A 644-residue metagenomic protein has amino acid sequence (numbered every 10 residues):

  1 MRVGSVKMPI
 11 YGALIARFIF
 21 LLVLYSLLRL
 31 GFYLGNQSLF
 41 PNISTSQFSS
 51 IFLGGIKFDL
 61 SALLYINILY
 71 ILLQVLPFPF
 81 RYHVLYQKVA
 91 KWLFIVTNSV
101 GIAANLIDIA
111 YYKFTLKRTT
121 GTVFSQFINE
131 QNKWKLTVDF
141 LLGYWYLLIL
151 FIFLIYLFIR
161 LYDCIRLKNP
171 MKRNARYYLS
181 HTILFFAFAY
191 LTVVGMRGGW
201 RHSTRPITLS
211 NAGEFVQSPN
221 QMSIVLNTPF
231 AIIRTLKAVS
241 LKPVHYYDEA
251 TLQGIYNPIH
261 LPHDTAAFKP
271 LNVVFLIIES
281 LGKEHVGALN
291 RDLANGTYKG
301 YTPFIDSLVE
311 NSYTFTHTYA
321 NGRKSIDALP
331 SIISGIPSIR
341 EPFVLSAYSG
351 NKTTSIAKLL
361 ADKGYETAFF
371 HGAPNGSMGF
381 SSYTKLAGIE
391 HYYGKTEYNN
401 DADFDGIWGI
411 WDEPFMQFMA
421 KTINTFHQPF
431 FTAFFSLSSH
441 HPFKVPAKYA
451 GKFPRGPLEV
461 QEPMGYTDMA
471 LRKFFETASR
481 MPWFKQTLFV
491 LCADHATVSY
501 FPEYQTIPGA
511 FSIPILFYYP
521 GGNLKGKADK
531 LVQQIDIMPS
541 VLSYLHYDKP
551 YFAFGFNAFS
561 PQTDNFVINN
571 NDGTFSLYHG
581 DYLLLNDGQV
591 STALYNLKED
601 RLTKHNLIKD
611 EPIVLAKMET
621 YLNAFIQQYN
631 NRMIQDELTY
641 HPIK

Functional and structural regions predicted by a protein language model:
R2-L226: Transmembrane and membrane-interface helices of multi-pass, inner-membrane envelope-modifying transferases
Q37, Y86, I255-P262, R472 (+2 more regions): Short, motif-level signal for alpha-helix interfacial/capping segments enriched in acidic residues and aromatics/proline
L60, I109, K135-V138, S280 (+4 more regions): Conformational gate/switch positions in structured elements
G143-L148, Y449-K452, D610-I613, M618: Residue-level recognition of alpha-helix termini/interfacial anchor residues
R201-F552, P561-D564, N571, I608: Soluble catalytic regions of membrane-associated enzymes that act on cell-envelope and secretory-pathway components
G521-K644: Membrane-interface soluble catalytic domains
